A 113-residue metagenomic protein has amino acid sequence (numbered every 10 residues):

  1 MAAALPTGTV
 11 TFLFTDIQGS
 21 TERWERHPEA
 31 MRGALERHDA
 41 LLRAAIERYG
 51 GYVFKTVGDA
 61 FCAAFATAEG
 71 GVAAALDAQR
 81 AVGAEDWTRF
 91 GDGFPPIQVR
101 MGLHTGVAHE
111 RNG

Functional and structural regions predicted by a protein language model:
M1-A81: Catalytic NTP-binding/metal-coordinating core of nucleotidyl cyclase/transferase enzymes
A40, C62-G113: Catalytic beta-strand-to-alpha-helix segment of the class III nucleotidyl cyclase homology domain
